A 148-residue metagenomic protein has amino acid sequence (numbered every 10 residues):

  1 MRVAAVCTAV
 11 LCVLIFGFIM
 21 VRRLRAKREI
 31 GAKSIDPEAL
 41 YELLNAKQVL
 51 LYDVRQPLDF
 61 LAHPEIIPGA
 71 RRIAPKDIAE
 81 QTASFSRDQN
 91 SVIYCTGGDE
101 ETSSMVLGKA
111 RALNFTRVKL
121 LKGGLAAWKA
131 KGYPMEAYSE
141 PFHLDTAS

Functional and structural regions predicted by a protein language model:
M1-P64, S139-S148: Flexible, polar/low-complexity N-terminal or interdomain linker segments that lie immediately upstream of folded
D36, A74, K122: Short loop/edge segments at beta-strand edges and connector loops that shape dinucleotide/nucleotide cofactor-binding
L51, A70-R72, V118-L120: Conserved beta-strand scaffold positions in the cores of enzyme catalytic domains, especially in NTP/NDP-utilizing
Q56-R87: Extracytoplasmic/periplasmic/luminal assembly and interaction segments in envelope/secretory/respiratory proteins
A62-P64, S104, K131: Short, well-ordered secondary-structure micro-motifs
P68-R71, M135-S139: Short, hinge-like loop/turn segments at secondary-structure boundaries
T82-K129: Catalytic cysteine-centered active loop of the rhodanese-like fold, especially the PTP/DSP P-loop
